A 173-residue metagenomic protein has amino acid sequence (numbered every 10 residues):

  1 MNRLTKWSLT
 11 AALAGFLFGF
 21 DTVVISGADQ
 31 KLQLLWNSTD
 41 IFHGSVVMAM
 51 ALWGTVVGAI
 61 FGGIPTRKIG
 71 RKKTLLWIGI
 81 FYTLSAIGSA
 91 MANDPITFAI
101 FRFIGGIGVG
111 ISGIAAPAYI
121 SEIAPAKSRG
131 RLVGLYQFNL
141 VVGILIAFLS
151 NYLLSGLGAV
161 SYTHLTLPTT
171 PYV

Functional and structural regions predicted by a protein language model:
M1-L165, P171: Transmembrane-helix signature of 12-pass secondary carriers
